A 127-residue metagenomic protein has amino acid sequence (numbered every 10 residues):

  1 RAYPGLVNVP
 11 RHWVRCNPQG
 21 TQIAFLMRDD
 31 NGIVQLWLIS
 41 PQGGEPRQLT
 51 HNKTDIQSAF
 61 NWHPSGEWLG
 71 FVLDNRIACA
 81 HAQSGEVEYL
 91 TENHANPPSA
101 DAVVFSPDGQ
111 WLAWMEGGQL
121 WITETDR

Functional and structural regions predicted by a protein language model:
R1, G44-Q48, G85-Y89, I122: Predominantly a core beta-strand signature of beta-propeller blades across repeat-based propeller domains
P4-L26, Q48-V72, A95-M115: Conserved beta-propeller blade repeats
D29, P41-Q42, V72, A82-Q83 (+1 more regions): A short, compositionally biased micro-patch
D29-G32, R76-I77, Q119-W121: Short glycine/acidic-enriched loop and turn motifs that connect beta-strands
I33-L36, Q57: Short secondary-structure junction motifs
W37-I39, A78, W121-T123: Conserved hydrophobic/aromatic positions in well-ordered beta-strands
S40-G44, H81-G85, T125-R127: Short loop/turn segments that connect beta-strands within beta-propeller blades
Q110-R127: Blade-level signature of beta-propeller repeat domains, shared across WD40, Kelch, NHL, RCC1 and BNR/Asp-box propellers
